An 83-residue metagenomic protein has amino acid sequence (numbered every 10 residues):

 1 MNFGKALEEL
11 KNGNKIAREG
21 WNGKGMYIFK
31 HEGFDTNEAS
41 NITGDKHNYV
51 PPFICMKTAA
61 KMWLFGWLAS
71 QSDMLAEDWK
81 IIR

Functional and structural regions predicted by a protein language model:
M1-A59: Extended non-catalytic interaction/regulatory regions in multidomain proteins
P52-R83: Short, compact, well-ordered microdomains
